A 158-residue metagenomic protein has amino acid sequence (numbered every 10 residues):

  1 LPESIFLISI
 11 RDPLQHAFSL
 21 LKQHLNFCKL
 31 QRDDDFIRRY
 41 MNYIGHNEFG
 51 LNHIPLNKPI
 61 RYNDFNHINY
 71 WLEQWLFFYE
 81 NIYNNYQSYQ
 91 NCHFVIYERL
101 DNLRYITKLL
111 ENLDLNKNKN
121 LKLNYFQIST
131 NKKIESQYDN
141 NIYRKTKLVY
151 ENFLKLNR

Functional and structural regions predicted by a protein language model:
L1-Q23: Conserved phosphate-donor/acceptor-positioning beta-strand/loop module used by diverse small-molecule
S4-R11, K29-L30, K117-N120: Short hydrophobic/aromatic-enriched beta-strand-loop microsegments
Q15-G45: Conserved N-terminal glycine/acidic-rich loop preference
I44-R158: PAPS-dependent sulfotransferases, especially Golgi type II membrane carbohydrate sulfotransferases
